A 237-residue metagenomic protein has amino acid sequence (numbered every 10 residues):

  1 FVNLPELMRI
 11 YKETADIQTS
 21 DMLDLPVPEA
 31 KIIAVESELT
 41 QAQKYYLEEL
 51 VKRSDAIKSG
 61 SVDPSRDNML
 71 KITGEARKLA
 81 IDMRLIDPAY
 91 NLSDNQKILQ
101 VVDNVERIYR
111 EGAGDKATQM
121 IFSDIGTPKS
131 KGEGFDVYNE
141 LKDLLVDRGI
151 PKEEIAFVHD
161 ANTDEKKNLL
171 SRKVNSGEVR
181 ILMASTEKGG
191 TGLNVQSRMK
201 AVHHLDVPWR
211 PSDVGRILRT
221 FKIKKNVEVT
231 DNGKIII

Functional and structural regions predicted by a protein language model:
F1-N91, R107, I237: Inter-lobe coupling linker of SF2 helicases/translocases
D16, A42-K44, K52, K78-I86 (+5 more regions): Short, solvent-exposed loop/turn segments at secondary-structure junctions
L23-V51, T186-I237: SF2 helicase/translocase ATPase core recognition
G114-K116, E178-V179: Short, high-confidence coil segments that cap the C-terminus of an alpha-helix and link into the following beta-strand
A117-I125: Conserved RecA-like ASCE P-loop NTPase motor core of nucleic-acid helicases/translocases
G126-F157: Conserved helicase motor "Helicase C" RecA-like lobe of SF1/SF2 P-loop NTPases
P151-T186: Conserved helicase ATPase core of P-loop NTP-dependent helicases/translocases
